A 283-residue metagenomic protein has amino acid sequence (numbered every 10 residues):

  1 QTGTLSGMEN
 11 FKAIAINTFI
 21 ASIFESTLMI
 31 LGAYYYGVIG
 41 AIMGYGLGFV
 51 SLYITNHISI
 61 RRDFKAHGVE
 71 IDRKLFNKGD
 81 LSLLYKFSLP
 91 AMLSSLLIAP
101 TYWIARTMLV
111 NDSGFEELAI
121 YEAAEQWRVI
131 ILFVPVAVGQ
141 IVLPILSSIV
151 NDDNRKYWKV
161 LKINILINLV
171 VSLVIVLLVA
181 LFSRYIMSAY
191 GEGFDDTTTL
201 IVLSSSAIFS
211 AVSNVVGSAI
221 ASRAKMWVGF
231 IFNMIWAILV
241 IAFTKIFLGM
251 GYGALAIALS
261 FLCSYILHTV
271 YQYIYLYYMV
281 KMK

Functional and structural regions predicted by a protein language model:
Q1-I16, S205-I235, L276: Membrane-interface junctions at transmembrane-helix termini in multi-pass inner-membrane proteins
G7, A66-V69, R128-D152, A221-S222: Helix-loop junctions and terminal segments of transmembrane helices in multi-pass membrane transport/translocation
E9-K12, S22-I54, S183, T197 (+4 more regions): Membrane-interface helix-loop junctions in multi-pass transport and translocation proteins
I16, Y45, N56-A99, D152-R155 (+1 more regions): Interhelical loop/hinge segments that connect adjacent transmembrane helices in multipass membrane
A41-M43, G79-F87, A91, R106-V129 (+2 more regions): Interfacial/gating helices of multi-pass transporter permease domains
T55, S95-I104, E122-I145: Small-residue-rich midsections of specific transmembrane alpha-helices
Y85, E122, N154-V170, V174-L181 (+1 more regions): Interfacial transmembrane-helix starts/ends
F115-I120, R155, A180-I208, L255: Interfacial segments at transmembrane-helix termini and the short loops linking adjacent helices
